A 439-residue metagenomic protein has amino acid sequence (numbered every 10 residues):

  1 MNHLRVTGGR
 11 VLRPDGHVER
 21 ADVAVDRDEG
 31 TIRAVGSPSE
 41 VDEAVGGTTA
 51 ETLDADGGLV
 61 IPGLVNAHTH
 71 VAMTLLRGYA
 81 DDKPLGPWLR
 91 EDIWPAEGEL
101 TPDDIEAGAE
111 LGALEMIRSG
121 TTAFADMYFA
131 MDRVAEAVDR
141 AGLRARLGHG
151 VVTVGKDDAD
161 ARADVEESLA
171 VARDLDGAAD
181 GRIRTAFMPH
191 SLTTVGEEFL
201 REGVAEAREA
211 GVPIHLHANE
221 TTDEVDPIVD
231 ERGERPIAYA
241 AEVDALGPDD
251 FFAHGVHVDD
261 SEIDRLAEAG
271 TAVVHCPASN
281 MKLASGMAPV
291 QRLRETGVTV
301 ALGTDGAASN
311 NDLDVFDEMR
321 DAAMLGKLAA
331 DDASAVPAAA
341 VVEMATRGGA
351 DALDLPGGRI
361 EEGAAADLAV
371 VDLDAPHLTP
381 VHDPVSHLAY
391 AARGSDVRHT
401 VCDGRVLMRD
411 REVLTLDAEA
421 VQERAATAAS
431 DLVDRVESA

Functional and structural regions predicted by a protein language model:
M1-A21, D26-D28, T346-A439: Active-site microenvironment of metallo-dependent hydrolases
N2-L4, V11-I61: Histidine-rich, glycine-flanked metal-binding segment
P62-T74, P213-T222: Histidine-centered catalytic micro-motifs
L75-A107, L114, R144-K156, R162 (+4 more regions): Active-site gating loops and adjacent loop-to-helix segments of metal-dependent hydrolytic enzymes
R77-L143, E167-G177, A426-A428, E437: Alpha-helical scaffold segments that flank or form the walls of functional sites
R133-V256: Metal-coordinating catalytic core of metallo-dependent amide/deamination hydrolases
G142-R144, R208-V212, A245-P248, R265-V274 (+2 more regions): Glycine-enriched alpha-helix->loop->beta-strand junction motifs that scaffold or abut catalytic
E242-D249, Q291-A375, A392: His/Asp/Glu-enriched, well-ordered alpha-helical/loop segment that forms or immediately abuts the divalent-metal
